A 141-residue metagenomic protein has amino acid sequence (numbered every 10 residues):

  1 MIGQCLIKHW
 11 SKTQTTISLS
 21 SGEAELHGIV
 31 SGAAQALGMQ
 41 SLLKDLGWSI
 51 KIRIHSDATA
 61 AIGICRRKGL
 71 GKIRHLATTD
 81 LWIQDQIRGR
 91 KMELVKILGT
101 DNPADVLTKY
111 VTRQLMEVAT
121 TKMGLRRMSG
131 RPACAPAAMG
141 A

Functional and structural regions predicted by a protein language model:
M1-C5: Acidic, metal-ligating active-site segments
K8-H9: Metal-dependent catalytic core segments for phosphate chemistry
K12-A141: RNase H-like nuclease module associated with reverse transcription
